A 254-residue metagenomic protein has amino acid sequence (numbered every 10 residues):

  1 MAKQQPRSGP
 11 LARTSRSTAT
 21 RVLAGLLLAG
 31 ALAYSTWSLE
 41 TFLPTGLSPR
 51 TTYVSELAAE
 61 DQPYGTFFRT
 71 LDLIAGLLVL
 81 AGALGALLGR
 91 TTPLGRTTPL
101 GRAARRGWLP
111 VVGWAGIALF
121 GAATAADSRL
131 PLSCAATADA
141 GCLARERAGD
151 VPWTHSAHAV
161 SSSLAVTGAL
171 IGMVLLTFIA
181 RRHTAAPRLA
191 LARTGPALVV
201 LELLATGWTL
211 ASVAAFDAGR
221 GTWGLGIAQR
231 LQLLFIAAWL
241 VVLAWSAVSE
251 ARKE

Functional and structural regions predicted by a protein language model:
M1-T20: Short, Lys/Arg-rich, polar N-terminal cytosolic tail immediately upstream of the first transmembrane signal-anchor
A2-K3, S249-E254: Short, charged juxtamembrane terminal tails flanking transmembrane helices
T14-E250: Hydrophobic, aromatic-enriched alpha-helical segments typical of multi-pass transmembrane helices
